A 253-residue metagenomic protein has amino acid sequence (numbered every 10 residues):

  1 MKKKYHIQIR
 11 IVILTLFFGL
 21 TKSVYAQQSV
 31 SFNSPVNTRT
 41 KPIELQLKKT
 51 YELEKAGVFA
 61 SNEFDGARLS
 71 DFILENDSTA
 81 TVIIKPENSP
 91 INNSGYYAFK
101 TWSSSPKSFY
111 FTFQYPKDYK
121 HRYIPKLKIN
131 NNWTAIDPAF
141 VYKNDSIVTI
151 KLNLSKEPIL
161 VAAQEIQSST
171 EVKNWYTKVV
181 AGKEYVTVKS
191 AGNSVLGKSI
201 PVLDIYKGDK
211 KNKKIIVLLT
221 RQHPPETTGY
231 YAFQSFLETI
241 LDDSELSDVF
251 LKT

Functional and structural regions predicted by a protein language model:
M1-S31: Bacterial Sec-dependent N-terminal signal peptides
A26-T253: M14 metallocarboxypeptidase catalytic domain recognition
